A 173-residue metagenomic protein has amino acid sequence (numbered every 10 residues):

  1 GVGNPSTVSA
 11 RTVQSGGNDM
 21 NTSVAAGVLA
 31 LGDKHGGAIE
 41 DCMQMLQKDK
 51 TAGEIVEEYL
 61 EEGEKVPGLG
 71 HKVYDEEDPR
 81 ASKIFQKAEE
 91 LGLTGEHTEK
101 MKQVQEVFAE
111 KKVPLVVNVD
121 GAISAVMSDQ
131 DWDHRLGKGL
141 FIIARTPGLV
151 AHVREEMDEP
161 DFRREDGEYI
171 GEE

Functional and structural regions predicted by a protein language model:
G1-E173: Non-transmembrane, aqueous-exposed alpha-helical and coiled segments at domain scale
